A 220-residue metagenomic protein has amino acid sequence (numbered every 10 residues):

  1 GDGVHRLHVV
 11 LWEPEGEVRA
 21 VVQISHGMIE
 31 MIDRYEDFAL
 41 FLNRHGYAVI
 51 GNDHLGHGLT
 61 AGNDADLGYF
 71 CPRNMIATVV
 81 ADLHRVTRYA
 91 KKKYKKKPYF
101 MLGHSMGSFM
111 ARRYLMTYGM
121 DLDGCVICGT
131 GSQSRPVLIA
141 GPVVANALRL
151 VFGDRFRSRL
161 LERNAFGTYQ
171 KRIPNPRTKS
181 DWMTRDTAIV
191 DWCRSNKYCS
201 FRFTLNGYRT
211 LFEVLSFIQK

Functional and structural regions predicted by a protein language model:
G1-G16: N-terminal cap/lid segment of alpha/beta-hydrolase-fold proteins
V22-E30: Active-site glycine-rich loops that stabilize anionic/oxyanionic intermediates across multiple enzyme folds
I32-A65: Conserved alpha/beta-hydrolase
C71-K91: Alpha/beta-hydrolase active-site loop
Y94-S105: Alpha/beta-hydrolase fold nucleophile elbow
G103-R113: Glycine-rich nucleophile elbow surrounding the catalytic serine of serine-hydrolase chemistry
A111-Y198: Alpha/beta-hydrolase-fold enzymes
F203-K220: Active-site nucleophile elbow and catalytic-triad environment of alpha/beta-hydrolase enzymes
